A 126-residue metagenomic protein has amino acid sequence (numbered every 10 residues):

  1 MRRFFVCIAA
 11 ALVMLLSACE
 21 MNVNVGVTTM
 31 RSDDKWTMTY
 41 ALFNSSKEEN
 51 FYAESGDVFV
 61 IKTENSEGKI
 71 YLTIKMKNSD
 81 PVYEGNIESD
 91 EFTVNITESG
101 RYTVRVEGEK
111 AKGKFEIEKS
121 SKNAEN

Functional and structural regions predicted by a protein language model:
M1-C19: Sec-dependent bacterial lipoprotein signal peptides
C19-N50: Transition segment at domain starts
A41, V82-E88: Short beta-strand segments within Ig-like beta-sandwich modules, predominantly Fibronectin type-III
K47-E49, D90-V94, Y102: Short strand-edge motifs at loop-to-beta-strand transitions and within beta-strands of extracellular beta-rich domains
N50-N65, Y102-V106: Hydrophobic beta-strand segments within beta-rich accessory/binding domains
E67-E84, I117-S120: Short, surface-exposed beta-strand/strand-loop-strand elements in extracellular ectodomains
I70, R105-N126: Edge beta-strands of jelly-roll/beta-sandwich modules across compartments, strongly enriched in secreted/luminal
